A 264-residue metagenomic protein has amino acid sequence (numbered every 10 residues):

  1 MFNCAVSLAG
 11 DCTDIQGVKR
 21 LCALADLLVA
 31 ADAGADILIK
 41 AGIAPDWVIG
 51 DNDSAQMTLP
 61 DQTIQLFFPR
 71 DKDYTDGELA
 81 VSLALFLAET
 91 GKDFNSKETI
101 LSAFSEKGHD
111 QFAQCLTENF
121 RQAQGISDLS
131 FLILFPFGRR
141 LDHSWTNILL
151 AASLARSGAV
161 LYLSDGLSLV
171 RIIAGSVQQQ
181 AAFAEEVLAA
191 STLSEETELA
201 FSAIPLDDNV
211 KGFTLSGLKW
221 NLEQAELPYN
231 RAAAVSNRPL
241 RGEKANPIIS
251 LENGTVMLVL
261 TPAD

Functional and structural regions predicted by a protein language model:
M1-A5: Extreme N-terminal starter segment of soluble prokaryotic enzymes
L8-D11, L134-G138, L260-P262: Structural motif
G10-T13, A33-G34: Short beta->alpha connector loops
D14, R140-S144, V170-A174: Short, well-ordered, mixed-charge alpha-helical segments that flank or form enzyme active sites
I15-R20, I39-K40: Short, T/G/N/S-enriched strand-turn elements that build extracellular solenoid repeat scaffolds
L24, V29, A33-A159: Acidic/Gly/His-enriched mid-domain segments of enzyme catalytic cores or analogous surface patches that mediate
A155-L169: Short, acidic/small-residue loops that bind anionic groups at enzyme active sites
G166, I172-D264: Long, charged alpha-helical interface segments
